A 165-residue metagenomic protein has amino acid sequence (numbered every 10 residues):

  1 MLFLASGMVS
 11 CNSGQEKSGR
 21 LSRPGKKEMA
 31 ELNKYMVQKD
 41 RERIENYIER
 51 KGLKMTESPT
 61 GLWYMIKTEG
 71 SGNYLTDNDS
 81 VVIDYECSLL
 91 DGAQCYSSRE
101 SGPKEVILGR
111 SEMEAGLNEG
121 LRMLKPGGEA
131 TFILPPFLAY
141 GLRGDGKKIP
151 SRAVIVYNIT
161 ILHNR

Functional and structural regions predicted by a protein language model:
M1-C11: Sec-dependent bacterial lipoprotein signal peptides
C11-R165: Cross-family detector of peptidyl-prolyl cis-trans isomerase
